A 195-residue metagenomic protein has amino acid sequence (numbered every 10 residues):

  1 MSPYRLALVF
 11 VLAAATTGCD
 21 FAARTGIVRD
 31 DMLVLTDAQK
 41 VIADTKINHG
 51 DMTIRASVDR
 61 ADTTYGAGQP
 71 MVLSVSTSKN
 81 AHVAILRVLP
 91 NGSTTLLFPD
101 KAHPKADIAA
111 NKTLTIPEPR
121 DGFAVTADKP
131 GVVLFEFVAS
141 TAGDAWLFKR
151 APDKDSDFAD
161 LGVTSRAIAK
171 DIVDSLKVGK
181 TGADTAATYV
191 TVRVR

Functional and structural regions predicted by a protein language model:
M1-L8: Bacterial N-terminal signal peptides that target proteins for export
F10-A13: Short, linear, compositionally biased motifs with a strong N-terminal bias
C19-R195: Secretory-pathway glycoprotein ectodomains that are cysteine- and/or Ser/Thr/Pro-rich
